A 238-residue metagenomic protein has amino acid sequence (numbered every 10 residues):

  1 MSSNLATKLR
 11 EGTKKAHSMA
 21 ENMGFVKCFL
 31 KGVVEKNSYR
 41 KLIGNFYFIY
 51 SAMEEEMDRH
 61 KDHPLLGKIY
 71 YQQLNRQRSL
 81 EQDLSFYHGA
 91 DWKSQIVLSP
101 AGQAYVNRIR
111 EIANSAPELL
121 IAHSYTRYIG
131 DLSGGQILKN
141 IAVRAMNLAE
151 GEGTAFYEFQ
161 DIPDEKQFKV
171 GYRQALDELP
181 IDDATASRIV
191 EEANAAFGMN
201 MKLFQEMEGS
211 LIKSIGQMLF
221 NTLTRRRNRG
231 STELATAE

Functional and structural regions predicted by a protein language model:
M1-E238: Metal- and O2-centered redox machinery and metal/ROS homeostasis
